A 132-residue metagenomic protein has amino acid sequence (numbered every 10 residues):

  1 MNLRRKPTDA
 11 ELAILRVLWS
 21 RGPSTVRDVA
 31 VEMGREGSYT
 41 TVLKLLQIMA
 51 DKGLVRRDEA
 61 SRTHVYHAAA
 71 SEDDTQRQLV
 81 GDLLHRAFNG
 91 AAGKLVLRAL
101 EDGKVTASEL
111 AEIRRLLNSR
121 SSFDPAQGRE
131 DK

Functional and structural regions predicted by a protein language model:
T8-A10, A60-Q78: Short, cationic-aromatic polyanion-contact patches
D9-R16, D28: Pre-recognition alpha-helix immediately N-terminal to the DNA-recognition helix within helix-turn-helix or winged-helix
S24-M33: Short acidic, hydrophobic short linear motifs in intrinsically disordered regions
L43-Q47: Short, hydrophobic-biased segments on the C-terminal half of alpha helices that form "recognition helices"
G53: Glycine-centered, phosphate/nucleic-acid-interacting loop/turn motifs that mediate DNA/RNA or nucleotide
R56-R57, A107: Short beta-strand "wing" residues that participate in macromolecule-binding interfaces
L79-D124: Amphipathic alpha-helical dimerization/coiled-coil segments that flank or bridge DNA-binding/regulatory modules
Q127-E130: Short Gly/Ser/Thr- and charged-rich N-terminal loops/segments that act as flexible capping/hinge elements
